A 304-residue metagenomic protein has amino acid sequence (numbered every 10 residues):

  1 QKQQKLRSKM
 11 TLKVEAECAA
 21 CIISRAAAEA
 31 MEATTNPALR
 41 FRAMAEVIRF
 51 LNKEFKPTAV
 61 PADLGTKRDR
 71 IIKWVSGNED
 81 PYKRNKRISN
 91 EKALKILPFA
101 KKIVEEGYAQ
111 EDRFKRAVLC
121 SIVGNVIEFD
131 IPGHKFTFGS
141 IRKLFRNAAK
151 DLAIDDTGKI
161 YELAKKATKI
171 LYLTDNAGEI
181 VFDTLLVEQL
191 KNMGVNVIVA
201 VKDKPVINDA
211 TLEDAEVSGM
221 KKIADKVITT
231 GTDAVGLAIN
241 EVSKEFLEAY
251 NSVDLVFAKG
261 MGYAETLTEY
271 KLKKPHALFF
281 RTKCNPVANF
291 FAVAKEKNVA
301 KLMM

Functional and structural regions predicted by a protein language model:
Q3-Q4: Cationic, low-complexity basic patches in intrinsically disordered or flexible, solvent-exposed regions
R7-A167: Electropositive, gly/pro-rich neighborhoods at or near active sites that engage anionic ligands
L144-R146, L171-L173, V227-V235: Short, basic, glycine/proline-bearing loop/turn elements
I154, I180-V181, D209: Loop/helix-junction capping segments adjacent to catalytic residues or to phosphate/diphosphate-binding pockets
T168-K169, V195-V199, P275: Residues at the starts of beta-strands that form the adenosine-phosphate
K169-L171, D254-L255: Structural motif
A177-I198: Histidine-anchored nucleotide/phosphate-binding helix
V201-D203, I207, T211-M304: C-terminal functional extensions of proteins
